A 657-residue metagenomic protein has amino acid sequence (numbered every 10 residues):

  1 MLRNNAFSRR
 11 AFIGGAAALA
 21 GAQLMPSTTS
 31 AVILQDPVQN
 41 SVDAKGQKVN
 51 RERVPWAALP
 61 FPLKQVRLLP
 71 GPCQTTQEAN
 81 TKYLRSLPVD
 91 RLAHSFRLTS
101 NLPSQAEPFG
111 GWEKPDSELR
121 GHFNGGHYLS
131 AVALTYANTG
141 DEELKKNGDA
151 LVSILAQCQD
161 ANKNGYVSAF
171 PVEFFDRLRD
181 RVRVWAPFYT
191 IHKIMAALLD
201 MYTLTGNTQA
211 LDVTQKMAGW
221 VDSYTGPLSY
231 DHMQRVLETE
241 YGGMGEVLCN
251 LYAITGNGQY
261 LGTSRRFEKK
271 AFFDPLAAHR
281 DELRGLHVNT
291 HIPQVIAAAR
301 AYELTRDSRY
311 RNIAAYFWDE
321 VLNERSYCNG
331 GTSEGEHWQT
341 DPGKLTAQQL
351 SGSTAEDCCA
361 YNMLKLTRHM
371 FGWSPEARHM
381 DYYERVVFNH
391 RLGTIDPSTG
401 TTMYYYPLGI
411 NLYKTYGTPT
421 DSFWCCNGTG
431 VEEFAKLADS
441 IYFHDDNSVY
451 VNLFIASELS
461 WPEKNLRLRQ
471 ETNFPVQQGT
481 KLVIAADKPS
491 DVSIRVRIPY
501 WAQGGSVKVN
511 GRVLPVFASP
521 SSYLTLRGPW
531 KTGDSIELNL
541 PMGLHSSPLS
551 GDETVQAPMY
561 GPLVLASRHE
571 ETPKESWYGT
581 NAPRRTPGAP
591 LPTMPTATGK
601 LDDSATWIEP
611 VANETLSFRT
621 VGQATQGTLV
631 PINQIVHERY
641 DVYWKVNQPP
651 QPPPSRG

Functional and structural regions predicted by a protein language model:
M1-F7, A11, A18-A22, V32: N-terminal secretory signal peptides
L34-N124, D149-V172: Low-complexity, Ser/Thr/Pro/Gly-enriched N-terminal "stalk/linker" regions
D36-D43, A314, M380-N389, T394-A485 (+3 more regions): C-terminal beta-rich recognition modules with glycine/proline-rich loops and embedded aromatic residues
T76-E107, G148-G165, D212-S229, Q259-H279 (+2 more regions): Long, well-ordered core segments of solenoidal/helical folds
L92-E118, S168-A186, R235-L251, A278-R300 (+2 more regions): Carbohydrate-binding/catalytic loop surfaces
F109, E113-E118, Y136-R266: Extended ligand-binding groove/face enriched in aromatic
L119-A137, A186-Y202, L237-Y252, L286-E303 (+2 more regions): Well-ordered alpha-helical segments within folded domains of soluble proteins
A502-R527, S546-G551: Solvent-exposed beta-strand/loop surfaces of large extracellular or lumenal domains
